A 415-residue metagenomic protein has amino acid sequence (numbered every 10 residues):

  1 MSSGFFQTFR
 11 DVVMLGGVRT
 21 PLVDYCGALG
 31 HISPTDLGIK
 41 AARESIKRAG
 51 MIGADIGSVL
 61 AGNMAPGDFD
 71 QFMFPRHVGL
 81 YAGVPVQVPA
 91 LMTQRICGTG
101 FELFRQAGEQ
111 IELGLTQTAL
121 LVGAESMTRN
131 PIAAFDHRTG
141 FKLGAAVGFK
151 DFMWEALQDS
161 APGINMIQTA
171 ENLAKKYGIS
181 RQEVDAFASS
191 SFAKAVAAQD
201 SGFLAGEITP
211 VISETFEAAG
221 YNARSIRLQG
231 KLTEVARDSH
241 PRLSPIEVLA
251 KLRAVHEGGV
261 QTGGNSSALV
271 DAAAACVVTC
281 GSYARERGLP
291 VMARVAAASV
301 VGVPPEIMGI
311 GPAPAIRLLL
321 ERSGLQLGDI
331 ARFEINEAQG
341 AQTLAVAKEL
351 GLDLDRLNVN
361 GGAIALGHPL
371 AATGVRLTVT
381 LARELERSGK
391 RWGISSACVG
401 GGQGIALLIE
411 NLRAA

Functional and structural regions predicted by a protein language model:
S2-P34, E44, K175-K176, S244-I310 (+6 more regions): Condensing-enzyme catalytic core mediating Claisen C-C bond formation in acyl metabolism
S2-V78, A82, V86-P89, C97 (+7 more regions): Conserved active-site "lid/cap" helical segment
R19-T20, H31-I32, I39, E183-E286 (+2 more regions): N-terminal extracellular/periplasmic Venus flytrap/periplasmic-binding protein-like
N63-A119, F149, S160-M166, L243-A268 (+3 more regions): Conserved catalytic cysteine-centered active-site region of acyl-thioester-dependent Claisen-condensing enzymes
Q94-E125, A174-F203, A275-S282, A347-K348 (+2 more regions): Active-site-proximal alpha-helical scaffold in enzymes
Q117-N172: Flexible glycine-/small-residue-enriched beta->alpha junction loops that bind anionic phosphate/pyrophosphate groups
Q168-E171, L204-E207, E214, A296-A365: Active-site pocket-lining segment
